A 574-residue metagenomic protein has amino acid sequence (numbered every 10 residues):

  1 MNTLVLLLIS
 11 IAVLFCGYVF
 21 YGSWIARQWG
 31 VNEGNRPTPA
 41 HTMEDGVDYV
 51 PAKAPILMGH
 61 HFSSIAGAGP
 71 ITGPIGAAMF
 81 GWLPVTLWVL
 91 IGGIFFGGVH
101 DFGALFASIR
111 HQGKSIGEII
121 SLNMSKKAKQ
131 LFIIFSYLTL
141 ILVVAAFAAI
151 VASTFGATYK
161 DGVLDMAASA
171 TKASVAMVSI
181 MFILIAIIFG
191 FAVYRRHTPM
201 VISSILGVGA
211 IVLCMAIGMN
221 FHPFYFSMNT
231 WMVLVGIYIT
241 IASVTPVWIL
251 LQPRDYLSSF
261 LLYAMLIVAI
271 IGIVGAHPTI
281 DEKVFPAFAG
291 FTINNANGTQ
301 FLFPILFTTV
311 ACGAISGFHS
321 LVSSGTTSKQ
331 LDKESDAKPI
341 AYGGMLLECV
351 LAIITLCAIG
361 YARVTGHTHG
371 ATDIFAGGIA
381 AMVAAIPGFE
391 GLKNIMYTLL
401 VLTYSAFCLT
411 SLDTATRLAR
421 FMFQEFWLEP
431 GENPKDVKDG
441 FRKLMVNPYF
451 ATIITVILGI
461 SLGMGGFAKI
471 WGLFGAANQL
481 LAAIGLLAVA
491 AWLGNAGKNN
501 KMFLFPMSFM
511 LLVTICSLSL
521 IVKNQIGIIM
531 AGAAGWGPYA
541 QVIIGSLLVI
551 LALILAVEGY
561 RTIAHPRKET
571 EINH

Functional and structural regions predicted by a protein language model:
M1-G17, G207-S258, I271-G275, Q300 (+3 more regions): A generic transmembrane alpha-helix motif of multi-pass inner-membrane proteins
N2-V19, A77-S108, G117, A176-F182 (+6 more regions): Extracellular loop-to-transmembrane helix junctions
C16-I71, S259, F301, I305: Membrane-interface "cap" regions at the ends of multi-pass membrane proteins
S23-V50, G73-G76, T86, L90 (+6 more regions): Flexible loop linkers connecting adjacent transmembrane helices in multi-pass alpha-helical membrane transporters
A52-H111, L122-K126, V143, A148-Y159 (+4 more regions): Membrane-interface helix-loop-helix modules in multi-pass membrane proteins
A68-I75, G92-H100, A104, S108-Q112 (+5 more regions): Membrane-helix boundary/coupling elements in multi-pass transport proteins
N123-I141, G343-V350, L392-M396, E425-M464: Loop-to-transmembrane helix boundary motifs in multi-pass membrane proteins
I273-I293, L346-I379, T414: Extracellular/periplasmic helix-exit of transmembrane alpha-helices
